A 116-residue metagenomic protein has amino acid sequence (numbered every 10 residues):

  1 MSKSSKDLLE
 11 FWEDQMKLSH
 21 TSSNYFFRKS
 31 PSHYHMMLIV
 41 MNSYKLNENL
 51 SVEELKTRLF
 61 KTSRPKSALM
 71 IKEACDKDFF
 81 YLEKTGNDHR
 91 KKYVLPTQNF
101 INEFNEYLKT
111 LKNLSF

Functional and structural regions predicted by a protein language model:
M1-D7: General nucleic-acid-binding
L8-I39: Short alpha-helical segments that sit at the start of domains
S19, N105-F116: Amphipathic alpha-helical dimerization/coiled-coil segments that flank or bridge DNA-binding/regulatory modules
V40-Y44: Short helix-to-turn junction characteristic of helix-turn-helix DNA-binding domains, especially the helix
L46-R58: Short acidic, hydrophobic short linear motifs in intrinsically disordered regions
K61-D76: Short amphipathic alpha-helical interaction segments
C75-T85: A short, conserved structural fragment
T85-L108: Short, cationic-aromatic polyanion-contact patches
